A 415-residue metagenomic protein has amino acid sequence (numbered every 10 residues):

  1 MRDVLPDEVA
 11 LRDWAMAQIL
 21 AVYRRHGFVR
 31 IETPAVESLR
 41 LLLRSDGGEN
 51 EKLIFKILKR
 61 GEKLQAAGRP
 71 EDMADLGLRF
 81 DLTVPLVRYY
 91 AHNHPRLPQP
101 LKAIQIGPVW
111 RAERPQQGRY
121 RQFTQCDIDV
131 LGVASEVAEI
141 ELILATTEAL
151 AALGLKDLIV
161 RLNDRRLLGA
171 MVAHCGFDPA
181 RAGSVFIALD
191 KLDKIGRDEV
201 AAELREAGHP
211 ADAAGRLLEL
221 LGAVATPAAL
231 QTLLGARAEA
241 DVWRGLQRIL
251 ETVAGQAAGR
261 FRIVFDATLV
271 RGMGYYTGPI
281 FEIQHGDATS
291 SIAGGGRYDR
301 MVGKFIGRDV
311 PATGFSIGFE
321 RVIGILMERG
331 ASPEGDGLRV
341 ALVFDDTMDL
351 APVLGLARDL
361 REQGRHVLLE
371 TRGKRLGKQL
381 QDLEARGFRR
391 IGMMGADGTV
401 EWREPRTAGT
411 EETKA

Functional and structural regions predicted by a protein language model:
M1-F80, V84, I140, L144 (+1 more regions): TRNA-binding/sensing appendages of the translation machinery
L5, D178, A207-P210: Ser/Thr-centered flexible coil motifs
W14-F28, E37-S38, D72-M73, D81-K156 (+2 more regions): Positively charged, Gly/Ser-enriched RNA/tRNA-binding surfaces
S45-E49, H174-G176, P279, E384-A385: Short low-complexity, flexible loop/linker segments enriched in glycine and/or proline with clustered acidic
N50-A66, G176-V200: Acidic, His- and aromatic-enriched active-site or binding-groove loops in soluble protein domains that engage sugars
I159-A170: Glycine-rich, mobile lid/loop segments that gate access to catalytic sites or pores
A170-A173, G324: A short acidic (Asp/Glu
